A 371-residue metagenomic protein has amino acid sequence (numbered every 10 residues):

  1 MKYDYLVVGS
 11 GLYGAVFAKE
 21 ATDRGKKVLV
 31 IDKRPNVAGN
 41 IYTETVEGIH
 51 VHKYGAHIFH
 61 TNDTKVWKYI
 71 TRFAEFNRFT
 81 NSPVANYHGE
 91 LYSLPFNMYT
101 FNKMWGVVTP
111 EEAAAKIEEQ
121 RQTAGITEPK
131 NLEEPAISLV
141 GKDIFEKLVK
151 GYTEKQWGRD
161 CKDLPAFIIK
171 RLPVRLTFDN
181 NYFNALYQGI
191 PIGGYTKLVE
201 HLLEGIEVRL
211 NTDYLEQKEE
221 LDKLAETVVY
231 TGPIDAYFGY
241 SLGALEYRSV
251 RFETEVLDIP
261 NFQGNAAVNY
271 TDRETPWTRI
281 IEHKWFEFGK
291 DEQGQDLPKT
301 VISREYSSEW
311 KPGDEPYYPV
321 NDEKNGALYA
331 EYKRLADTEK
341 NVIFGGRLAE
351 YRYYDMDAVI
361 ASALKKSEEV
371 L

Functional and structural regions predicted by a protein language model:
Y3, G25, I206, L224-E226 (+1 more regions): Short, well-ordered alpha-helix to beta-strand connector turns
Y3-V30, S367: N-terminal Rossmann-like FAD-binding beta1-loop-alpha1 element of flavoenzymes
L12-G14, P35-N36, Y99, E154 (+5 more regions): Short, solvent-exposed loop/turn segments at secondary-structure junctions
T22-E47: Glycine-rich FAD pyrophosphate-binding loop
R24, L215-L335: Mid-domain catalytic core of redox enzymes that form a hydrophobic substrate pocket/lid adjacent to a catalytic redox
E47-Q122: Dinucleotide-binding Rossmann-like beta1-alpha1 core, especially the glycine-rich loop that anchors the ADP
H88-Y92, M98-T227, T231, D235-F238: Active-site/ligand-binding neighborhood in enzyme catalytic cores
E315-L371: C-terminal catalytic lobe of FAD-dependent flavoproteins
